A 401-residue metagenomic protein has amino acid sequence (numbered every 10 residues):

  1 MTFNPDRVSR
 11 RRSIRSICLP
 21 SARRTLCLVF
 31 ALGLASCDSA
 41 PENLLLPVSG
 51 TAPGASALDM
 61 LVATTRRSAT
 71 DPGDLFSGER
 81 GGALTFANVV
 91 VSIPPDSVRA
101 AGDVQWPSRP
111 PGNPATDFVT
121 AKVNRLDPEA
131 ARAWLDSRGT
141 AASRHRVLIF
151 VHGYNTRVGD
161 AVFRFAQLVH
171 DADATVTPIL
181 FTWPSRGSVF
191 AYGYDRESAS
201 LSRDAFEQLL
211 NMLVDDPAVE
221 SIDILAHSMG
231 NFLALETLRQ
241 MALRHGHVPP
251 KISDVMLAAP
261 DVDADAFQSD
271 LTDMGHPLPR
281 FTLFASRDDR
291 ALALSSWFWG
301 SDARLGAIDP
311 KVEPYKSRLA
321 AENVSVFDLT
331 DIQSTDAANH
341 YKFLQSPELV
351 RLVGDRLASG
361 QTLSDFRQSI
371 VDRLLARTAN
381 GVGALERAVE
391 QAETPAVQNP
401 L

Functional and structural regions predicted by a protein language model:
N4-L26: Bacterial N-terminal signal peptides that target proteins for export
G33-S36: C-terminal motif of bacterial Sec signal peptides marking the signal peptidase cleavage site
D38, E42-R125, W134, A141-A142 (+5 more regions): Lipolytic serine-hydrolase domain surface
R146: Alpha/beta-hydrolase fold active-site loops
I149-G153, A259: The conserved beta1-alpha1 loop
G153-T156, L225: Amphipathic, coiled-coil-like alpha-helical scaffolding segments used for oligomerization/assembly
R157-A161: Short substrate-entry loop that stabilizes the transition state in hydrolases
A226, G230, A234: Gly/Ala-rich beta-loop-alpha elbow adjacent to hydrolase catalytic centers
